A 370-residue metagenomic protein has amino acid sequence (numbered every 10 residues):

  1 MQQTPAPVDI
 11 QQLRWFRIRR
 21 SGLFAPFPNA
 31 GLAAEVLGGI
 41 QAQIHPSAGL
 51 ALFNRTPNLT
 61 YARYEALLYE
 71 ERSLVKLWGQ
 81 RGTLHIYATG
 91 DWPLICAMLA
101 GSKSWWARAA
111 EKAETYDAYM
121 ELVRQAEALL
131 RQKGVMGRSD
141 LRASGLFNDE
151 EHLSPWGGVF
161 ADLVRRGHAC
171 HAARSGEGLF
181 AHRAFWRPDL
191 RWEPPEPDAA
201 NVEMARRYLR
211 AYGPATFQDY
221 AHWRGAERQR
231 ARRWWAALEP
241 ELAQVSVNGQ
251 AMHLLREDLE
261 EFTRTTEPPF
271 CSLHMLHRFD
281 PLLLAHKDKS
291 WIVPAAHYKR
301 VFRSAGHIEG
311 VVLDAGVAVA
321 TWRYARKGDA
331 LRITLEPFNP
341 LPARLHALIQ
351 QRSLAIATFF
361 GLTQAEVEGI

Functional and structural regions predicted by a protein language model:
M1-I370: Long, low-complexity intrinsically disordered regions
